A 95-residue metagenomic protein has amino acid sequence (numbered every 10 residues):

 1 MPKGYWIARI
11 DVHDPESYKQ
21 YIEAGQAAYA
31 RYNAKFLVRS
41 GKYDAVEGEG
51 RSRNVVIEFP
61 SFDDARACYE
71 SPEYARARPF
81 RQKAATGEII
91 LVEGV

Functional and structural regions predicted by a protein language model:
M1-R53, P60-E70, E93-V95: Short S/T/G/P-rich N-terminal loop/turn motif that feeds into the first structured element of a domain
F62-I90: C-terminal structural segments of small proteins and small subunits
